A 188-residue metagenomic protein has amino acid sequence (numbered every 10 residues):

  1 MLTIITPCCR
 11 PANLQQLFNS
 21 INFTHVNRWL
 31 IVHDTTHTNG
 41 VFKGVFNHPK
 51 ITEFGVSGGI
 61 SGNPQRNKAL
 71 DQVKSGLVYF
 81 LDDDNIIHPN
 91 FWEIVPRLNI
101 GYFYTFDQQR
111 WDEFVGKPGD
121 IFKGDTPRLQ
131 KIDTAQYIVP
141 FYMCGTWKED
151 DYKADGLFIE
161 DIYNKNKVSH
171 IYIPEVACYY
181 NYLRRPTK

Functional and structural regions predicted by a protein language model:
L2-T6, I21, N27-I31: Hydrophobic targeting segments
R10-F23: Short, well-formed alpha-helical segments that are part of the catalytic scaffolds of diverse glycosyltransferases
V26-T38, T52-S57: Short beta-strand/loop segment that forms part of the nucleotide-sugar
S57-Q72: Glycine-rich, basic loop-to-helix element that forms the pyrophosphate-binding segment of sugar-nucleotide handling
S75-I86: Short beta-strand-to-loop acidic/aromatic patch adjacent to the donor-nucleotide binding site
H88-K153: Conserved catalytic core of nucleotide-sugar-dependent glycosyltransferases
R110-F114, A135-Q136, I173-K188: Active-site donor/metal-binding and catalytic loop motifs of nucleotide-sugar-dependent glycosylation enzymes
Y152-V168, I173-P174: A short, conserved alpha-helix in the catalytic core of glycosyltransferases
